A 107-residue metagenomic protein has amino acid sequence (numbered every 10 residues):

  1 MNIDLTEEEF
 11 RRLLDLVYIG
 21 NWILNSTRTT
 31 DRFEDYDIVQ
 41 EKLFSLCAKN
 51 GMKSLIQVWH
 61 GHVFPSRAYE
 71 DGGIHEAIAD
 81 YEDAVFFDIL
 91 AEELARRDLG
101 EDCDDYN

Functional and structural regions predicted by a protein language model:
M1-D4, D15-N107: Positively charged, low-complexity terminal tracts and the immediately adjacent first secondary-structure elements
